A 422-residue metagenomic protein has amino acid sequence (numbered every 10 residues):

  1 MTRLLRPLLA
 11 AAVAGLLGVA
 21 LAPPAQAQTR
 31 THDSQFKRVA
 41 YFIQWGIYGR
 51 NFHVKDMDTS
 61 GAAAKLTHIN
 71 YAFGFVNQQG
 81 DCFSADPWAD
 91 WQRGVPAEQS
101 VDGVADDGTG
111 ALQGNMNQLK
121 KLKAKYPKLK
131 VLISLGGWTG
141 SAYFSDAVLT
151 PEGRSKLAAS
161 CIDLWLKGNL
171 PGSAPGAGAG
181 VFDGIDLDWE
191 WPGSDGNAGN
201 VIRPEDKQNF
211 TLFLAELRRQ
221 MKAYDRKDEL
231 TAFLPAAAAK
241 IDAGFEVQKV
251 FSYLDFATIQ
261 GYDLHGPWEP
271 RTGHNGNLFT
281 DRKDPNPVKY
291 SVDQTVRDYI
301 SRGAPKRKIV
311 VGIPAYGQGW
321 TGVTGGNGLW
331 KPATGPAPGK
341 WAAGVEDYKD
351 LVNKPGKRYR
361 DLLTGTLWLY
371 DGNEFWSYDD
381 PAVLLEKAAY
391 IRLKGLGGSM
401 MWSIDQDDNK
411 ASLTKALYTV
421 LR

Functional and structural regions predicted by a protein language model:
M1-A27: Secretory targeting and sorting signals
R30-P171: Glycan-recognition patch characteristic of GH18 chitinases/ENGases and related GlcNAc/peptidoglycan-binding proteins
Q44-Y48, F73-Q78, G137-A142, W189-G196 (+5 more regions): Solvent-exposed loop/turn segments at secondary-structure junctions within structured extracellular/periplasmic domains
I69, I133, L187, L217 (+4 more regions): Conserved, mostly hydrophobic/aromatic
D81-D106, P192-E346: Substrate-binding surface in catalytic domains of secreted glycosidases
P96-D102, Q318-G319, D379-R422: Acidic/aromatic/glycine-rich contiguous surface patches that form carbohydrate-binding/processing clefts and analogous
T150-I185, F213-Q220, D242-F256: An active-site-proximal structural segment forming one wall of the substrate-binding cleft that immediately precedes
G339-G395: Hydrophobic, secondary-structure "cap" segments at the distal end of domains
